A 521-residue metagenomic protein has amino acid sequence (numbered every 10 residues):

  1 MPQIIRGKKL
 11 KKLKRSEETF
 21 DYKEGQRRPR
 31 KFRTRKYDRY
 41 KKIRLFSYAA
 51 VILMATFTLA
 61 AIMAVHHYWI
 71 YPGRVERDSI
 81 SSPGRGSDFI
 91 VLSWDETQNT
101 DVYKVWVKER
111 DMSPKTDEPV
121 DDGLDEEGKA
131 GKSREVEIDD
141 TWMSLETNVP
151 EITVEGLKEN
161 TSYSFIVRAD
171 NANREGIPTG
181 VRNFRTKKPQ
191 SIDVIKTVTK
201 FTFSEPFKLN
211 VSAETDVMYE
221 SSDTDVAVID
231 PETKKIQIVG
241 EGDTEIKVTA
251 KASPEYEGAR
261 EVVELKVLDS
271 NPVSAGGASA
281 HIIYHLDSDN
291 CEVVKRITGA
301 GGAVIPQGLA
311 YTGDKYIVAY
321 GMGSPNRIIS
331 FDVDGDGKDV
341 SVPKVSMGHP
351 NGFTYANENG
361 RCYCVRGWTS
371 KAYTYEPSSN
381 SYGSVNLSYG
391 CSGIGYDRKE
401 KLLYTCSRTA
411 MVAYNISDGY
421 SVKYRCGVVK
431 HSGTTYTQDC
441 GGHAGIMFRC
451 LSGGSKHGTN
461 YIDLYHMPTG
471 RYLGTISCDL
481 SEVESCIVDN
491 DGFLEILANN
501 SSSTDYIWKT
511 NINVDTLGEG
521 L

Functional and structural regions predicted by a protein language model:
M1-K36: N-terminal targeting leaders characterized by basic, low-complexity, disordered sequences that direct proteins
A64-Q98, E159, I177-K188: Pro/Thr/Ser/Gly-rich low-complexity, intrinsically disordered linker/stalk tracts
T97-S144: Extracellular low-complexity, O-glycosylation-prone stalks/linkers
V154-N173: Beta-strand-rich modules
K187-N271: Extracytoplasmic soluble-region selector
D289-A300, G337-K344, N380-N386, Y420-H431 (+1 more regions): A short beta-strand motif characteristic of beta-propeller blades
I297-G323: Beta-strand-rich domains and repeat architectures in extracellular enzymes and scaffolds, especially beta-propellers
G302-A310, M347-A356, L387-R398, S432-H443 (+1 more regions): Repeated scaffold domains used in trafficking and secretory/extracellular systems, primarily beta-propellers
